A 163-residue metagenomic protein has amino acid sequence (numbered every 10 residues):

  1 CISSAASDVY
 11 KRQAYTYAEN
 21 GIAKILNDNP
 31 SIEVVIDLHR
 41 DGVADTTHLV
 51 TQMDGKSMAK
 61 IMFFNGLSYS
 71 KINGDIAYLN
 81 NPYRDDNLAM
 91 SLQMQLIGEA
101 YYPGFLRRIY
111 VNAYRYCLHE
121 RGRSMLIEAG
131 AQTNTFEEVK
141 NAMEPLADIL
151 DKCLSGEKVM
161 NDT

Functional and structural regions predicted by a protein language model:
C1-A6, Y10: Single conserved hydrophobic/aromatic residue that forms the stacking wall/gate of nucleotide- or nucleobase-binding
S7-D8, R40-D45, L67-K71, Y114-C117 (+1 more regions): Solvent-exposed loop/turn segments at secondary-structure junctions within structured extracellular/periplasmic domains
R12-T16, N81-A89, T133-N141: Soluble non-cytosolic domains of exported or imported proteins
T16-A23, L88-S91, Q95, K140-A147: Extracytoplasmic/secreted envelope proteins and their assembly/folding machinery, especially bacterial periplasmic
I22-K71: Active-site microenvironments of hydrolase-like enzyme catalytic domains
K71-Y78: Substrate-binding clefts and substrate-entry loops adjacent to catalytic sites of polymer-processing enzymes acting on
Y83-Y110: Active-site-adjacent substrate-binding region of metalloamidase/peptidase-like peptide-processing proteins
F105-T163: Active-site-adjacent mobile loop/cap segments within catalytic or ligand-binding domains
